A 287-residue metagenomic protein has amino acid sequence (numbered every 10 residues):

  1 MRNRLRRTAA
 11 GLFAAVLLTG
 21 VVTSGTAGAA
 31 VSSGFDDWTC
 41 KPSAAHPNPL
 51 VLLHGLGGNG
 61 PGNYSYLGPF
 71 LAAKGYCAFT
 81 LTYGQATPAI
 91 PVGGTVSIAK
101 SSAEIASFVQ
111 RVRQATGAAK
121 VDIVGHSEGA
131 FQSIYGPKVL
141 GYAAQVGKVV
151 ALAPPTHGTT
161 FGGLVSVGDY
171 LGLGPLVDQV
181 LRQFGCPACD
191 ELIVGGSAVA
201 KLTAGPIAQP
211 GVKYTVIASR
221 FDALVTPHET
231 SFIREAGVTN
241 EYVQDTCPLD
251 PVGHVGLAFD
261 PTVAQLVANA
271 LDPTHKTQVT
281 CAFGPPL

Functional and structural regions predicted by a protein language model:
M1-A29: Secretory targeting and sorting signals
G34-T87: Short, surface-exposed "cap/lid" segments of acyl-processing enzymes
W38, F184-P187, D245, V279: Extracellular secreted precursors and ectodomains with disulfide-bonded cysteine-rich loops/domains
P42-H46, A72-A73, A115-T116, V124 (+3 more regions): Extracellular/periplasmic catalytic domains that process cell-envelope and extracellular macromolecules
L50-H54, A78-L81, A99-L202: Serine-dependent carboxylesterase/thioesterase catalytic core of lipase-like alpha/beta-hydrolase/SGNH enzymes
G55-G58, I90-S97, P187-C189, P251-L257: Second-shell loop/turn segments in exported
G55-N59, G84-P88, S127-F131, P154-T159 (+2 more regions): Solvent-exposed loop/turn segments at secondary-structure junctions within structured extracellular/periplasmic domains
L171, I207-L287: C-terminal catalytic-base region of ester-bond hydrolases, centering on the histidine of the charge-relay
